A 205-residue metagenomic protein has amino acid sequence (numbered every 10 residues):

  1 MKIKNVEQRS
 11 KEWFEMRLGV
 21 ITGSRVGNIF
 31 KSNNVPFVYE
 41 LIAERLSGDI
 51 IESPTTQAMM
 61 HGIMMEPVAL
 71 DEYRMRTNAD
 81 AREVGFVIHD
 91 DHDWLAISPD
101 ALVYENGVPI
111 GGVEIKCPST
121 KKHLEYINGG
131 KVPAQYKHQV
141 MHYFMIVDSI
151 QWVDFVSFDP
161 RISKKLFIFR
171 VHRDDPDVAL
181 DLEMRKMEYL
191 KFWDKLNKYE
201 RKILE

Functional and structural regions predicted by a protein language model:
M1, N28-I29, V68-E72, V153-D159: Intrinsically disordered, low-complexity boundary segments flanking structured domains
M1-M64, E205: Charged, glycine-rich intrinsically disordered N-terminal tails and low-complexity linkers that flank
S32, M59-P67, P176-K186: Generic detection of long, well-ordered alpha-helical segments
Y39, L70, V140: Generic structural marker for isolated residues within well-ordered, non-membrane alpha-helices of soluble domains
M59-A81: Acidic-basic catalytic patches of nuclease active cores, encompassing PD-(D/E)XK and other metal-cofactor nuclease
T77-P99, V103-L196: Nucleic-acid nuclease catalytic cores
K195-E205: Short, flexible loop/turn segments with low-complexity composition
